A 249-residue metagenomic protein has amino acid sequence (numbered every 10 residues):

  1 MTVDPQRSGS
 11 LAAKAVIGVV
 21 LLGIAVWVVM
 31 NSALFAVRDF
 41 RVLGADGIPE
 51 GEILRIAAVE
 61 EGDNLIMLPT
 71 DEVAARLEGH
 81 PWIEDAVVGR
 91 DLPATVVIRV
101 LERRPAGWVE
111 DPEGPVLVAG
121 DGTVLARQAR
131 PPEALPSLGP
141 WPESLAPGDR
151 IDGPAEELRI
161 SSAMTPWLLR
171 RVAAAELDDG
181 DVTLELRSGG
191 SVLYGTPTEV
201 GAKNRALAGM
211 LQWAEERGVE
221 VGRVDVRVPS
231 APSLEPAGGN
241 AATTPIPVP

Functional and structural regions predicted by a protein language model:
M1-V29, V59-G62, V87, D91-P249: Charged, solvent-exposed interaction patches on well-folded alpha/beta domains that mediate macromolecular contacts
I17, R41-P49, E199: A generic short alpha-helical patch detector that favors 3-5-residue windows in or near N-terminal regions
I24-G47: Aromatic-capped interface at the extracytoplasmic side of an N-terminal signal-anchor transmembrane helix
V42, L77, I83, G122 (+1 more regions): Residue-level signal for inorganic ion chemistry
D46-D85: Short extracytoplasmic
